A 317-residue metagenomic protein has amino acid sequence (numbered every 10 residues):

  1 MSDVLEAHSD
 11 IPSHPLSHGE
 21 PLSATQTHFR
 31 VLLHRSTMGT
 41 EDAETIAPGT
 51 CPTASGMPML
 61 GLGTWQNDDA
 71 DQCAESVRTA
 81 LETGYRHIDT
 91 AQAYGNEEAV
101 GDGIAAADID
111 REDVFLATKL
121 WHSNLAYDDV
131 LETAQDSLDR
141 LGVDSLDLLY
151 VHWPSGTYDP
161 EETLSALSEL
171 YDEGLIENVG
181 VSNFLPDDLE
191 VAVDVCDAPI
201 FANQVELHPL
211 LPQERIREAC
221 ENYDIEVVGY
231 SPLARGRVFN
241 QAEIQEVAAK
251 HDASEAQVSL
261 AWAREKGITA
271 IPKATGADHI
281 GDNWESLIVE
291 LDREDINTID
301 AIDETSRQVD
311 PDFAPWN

Functional and structural regions predicted by a protein language model:
M1-T37: N-terminal amphipathic/basic-hydrophobic helices that include classical n-h-c signal peptides and signal-anchor
F29-V114, E304, P315: N-terminal binding-site loop/beta-alpha segment at the start of enzyme catalytic domains that lines or forms
C51-P52, G101-D113, Q135-D144, E169 (+2 more regions): Acidic (Asp/Glu)-rich catalytic clusters
D68-D71, D89-A99, S123-D128, G156-D159 (+2 more regions): Acidic-and-aromatic substrate-binding clefts and catalytic sites of carbohydrate-active enzymes
R86, D144-D147, E177, F201: Short acidic/polar active-site loop segments enriched in Thr and Asp
E112-N124, D147-P154, N183-P186: A short, structured active-site edge motif that brings together acidic residues
N124-T163: Glycine/small-residue-rich loop that forms an oxyanion/phosphate-binding "nest" at active or ligand-binding sites
P154-N317: Beta/alpha (TIM)-barrel catalytic core signal, keyed to glycine-rich beta->alpha loops juxtaposed to Asp/Glu that bind
